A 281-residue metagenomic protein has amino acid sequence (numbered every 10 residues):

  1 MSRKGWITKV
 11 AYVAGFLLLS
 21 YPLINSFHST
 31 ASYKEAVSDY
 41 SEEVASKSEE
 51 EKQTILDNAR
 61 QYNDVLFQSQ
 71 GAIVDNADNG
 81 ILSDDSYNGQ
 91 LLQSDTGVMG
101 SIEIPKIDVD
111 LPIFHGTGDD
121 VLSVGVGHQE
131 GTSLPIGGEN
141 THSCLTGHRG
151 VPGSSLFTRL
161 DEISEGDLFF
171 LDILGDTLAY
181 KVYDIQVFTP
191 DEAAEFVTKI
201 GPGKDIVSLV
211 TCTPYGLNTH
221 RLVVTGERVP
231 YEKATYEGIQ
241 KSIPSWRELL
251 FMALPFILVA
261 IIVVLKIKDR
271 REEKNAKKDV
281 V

Functional and structural regions predicted by a protein language model:
S2-E248: Solvent-exposed, non-transmembrane regions of membrane-associated and secreted proteins
E237-V281: C-terminal single-pass membrane-anchor helix
